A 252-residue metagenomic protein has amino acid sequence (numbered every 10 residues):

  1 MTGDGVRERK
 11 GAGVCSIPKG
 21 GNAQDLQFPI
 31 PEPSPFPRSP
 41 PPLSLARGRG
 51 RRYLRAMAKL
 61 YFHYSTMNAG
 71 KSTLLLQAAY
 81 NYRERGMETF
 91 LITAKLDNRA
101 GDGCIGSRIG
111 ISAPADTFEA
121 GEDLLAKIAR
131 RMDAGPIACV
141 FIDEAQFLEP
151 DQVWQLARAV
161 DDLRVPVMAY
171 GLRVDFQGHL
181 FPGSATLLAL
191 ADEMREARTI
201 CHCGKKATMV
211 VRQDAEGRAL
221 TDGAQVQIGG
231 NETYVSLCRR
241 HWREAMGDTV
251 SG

Functional and structural regions predicted by a protein language model:
R38, P42-S44, Y53: Short, positively charged and aromatic/hydrophobic N-terminal segments
L54-R131, D175-T186, E196-T199, L220-T221 (+1 more regions): Conserved P-loop
E144: Walker B catalytic acidic pair
F147-L148: Residues immediately C-terminal
V160-G183: Sensor-1/coupling segment of RecA-like P-loop NTPase cores
T199-Q227: Short recognition patches in nucleic-acid-associated and regulatory proteins
